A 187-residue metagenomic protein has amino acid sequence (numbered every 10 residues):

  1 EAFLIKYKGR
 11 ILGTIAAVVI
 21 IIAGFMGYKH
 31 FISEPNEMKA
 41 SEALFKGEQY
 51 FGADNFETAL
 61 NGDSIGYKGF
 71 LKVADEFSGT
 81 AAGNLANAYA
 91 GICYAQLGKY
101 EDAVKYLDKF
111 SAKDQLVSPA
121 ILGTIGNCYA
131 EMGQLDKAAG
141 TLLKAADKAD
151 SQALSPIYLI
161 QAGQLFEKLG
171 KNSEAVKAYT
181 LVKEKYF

Functional and structural regions predicted by a protein language model:
E1-A17: N-terminal positive-inside, membrane-proximal cytosolic segments immediately preceding the first
E34, A74-G83, L97, S111-P119 (+2 more regions): Short solvent-exposed coil/turn linkers within tandem alpha-helical repeat scaffolds
